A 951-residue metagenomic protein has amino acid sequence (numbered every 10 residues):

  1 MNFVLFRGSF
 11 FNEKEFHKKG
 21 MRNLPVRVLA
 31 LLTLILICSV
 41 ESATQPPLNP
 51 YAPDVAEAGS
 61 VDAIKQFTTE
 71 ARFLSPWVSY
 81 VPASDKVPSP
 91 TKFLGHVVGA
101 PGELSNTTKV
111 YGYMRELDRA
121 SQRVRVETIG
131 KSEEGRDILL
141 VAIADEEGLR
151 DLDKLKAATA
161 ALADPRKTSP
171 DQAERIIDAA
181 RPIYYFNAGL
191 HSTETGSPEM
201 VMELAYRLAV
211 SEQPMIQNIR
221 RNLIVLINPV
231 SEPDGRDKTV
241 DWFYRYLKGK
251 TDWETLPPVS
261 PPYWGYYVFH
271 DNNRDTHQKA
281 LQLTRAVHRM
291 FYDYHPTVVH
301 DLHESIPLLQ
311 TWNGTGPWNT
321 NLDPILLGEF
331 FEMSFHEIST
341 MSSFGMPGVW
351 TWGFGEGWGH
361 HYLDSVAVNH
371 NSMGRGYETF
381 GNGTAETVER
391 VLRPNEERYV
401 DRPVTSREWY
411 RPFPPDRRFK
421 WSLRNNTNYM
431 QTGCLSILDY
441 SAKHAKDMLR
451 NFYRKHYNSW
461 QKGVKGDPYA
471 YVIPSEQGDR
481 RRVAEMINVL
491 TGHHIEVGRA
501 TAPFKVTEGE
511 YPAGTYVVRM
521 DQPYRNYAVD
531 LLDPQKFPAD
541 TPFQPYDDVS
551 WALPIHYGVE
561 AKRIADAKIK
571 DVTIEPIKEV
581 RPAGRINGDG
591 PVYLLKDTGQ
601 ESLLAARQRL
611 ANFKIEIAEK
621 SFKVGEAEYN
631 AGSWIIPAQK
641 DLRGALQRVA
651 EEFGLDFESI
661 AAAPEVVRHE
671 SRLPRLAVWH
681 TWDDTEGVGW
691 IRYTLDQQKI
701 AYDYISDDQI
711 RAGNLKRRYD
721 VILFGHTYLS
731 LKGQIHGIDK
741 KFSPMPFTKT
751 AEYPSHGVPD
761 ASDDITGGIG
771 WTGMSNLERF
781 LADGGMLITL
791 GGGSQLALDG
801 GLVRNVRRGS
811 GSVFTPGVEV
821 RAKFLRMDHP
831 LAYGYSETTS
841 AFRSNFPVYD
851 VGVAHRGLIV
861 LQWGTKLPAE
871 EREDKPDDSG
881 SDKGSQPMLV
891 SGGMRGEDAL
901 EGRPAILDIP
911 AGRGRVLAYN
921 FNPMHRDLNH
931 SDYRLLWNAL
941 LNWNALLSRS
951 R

Functional and structural regions predicted by a protein language model:
M1-G8, N12-L24, L29: Short, low-complexity, charge-dense intrinsically disordered segments
S9, S39-S42: Serine residues within intrinsically disordered or low-complexity segments
V28-S39: Bacterial N-terminal signal peptides
Q45-L226, G265-V268, R274, A280-Q282 (+6 more regions): Intrinsic-disorder/low-complexity accessory segments
V225-L281: Mobile, glycine- and charge-enriched loop segments and immediately flanking short secondary-structure elements within
N228-E232, F243, L302-L309, G793: Short, solvent-exposed turn/loop segments enriched in Gly/Ser/Thr/Pro and often Arg
D301-L302, F724: Conserved beta-strand positions
